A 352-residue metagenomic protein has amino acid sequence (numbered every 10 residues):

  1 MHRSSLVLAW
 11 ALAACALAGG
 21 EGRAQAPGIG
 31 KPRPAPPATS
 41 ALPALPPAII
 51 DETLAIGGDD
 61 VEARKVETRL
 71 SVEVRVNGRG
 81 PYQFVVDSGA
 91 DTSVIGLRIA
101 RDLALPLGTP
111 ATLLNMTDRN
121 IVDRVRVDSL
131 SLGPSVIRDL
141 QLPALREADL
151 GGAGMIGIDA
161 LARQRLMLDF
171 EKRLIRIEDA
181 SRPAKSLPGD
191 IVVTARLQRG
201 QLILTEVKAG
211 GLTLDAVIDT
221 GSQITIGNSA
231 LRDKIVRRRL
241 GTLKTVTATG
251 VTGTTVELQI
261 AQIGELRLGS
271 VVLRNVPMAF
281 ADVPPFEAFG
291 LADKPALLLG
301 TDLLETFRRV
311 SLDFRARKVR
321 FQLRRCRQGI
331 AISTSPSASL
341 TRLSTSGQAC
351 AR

Functional and structural regions predicted by a protein language model:
H2, G19-R352: Pepsin/retropepsin-fold aspartyl endopeptidases
V7-A18: Bacterial N-terminal signal peptides
